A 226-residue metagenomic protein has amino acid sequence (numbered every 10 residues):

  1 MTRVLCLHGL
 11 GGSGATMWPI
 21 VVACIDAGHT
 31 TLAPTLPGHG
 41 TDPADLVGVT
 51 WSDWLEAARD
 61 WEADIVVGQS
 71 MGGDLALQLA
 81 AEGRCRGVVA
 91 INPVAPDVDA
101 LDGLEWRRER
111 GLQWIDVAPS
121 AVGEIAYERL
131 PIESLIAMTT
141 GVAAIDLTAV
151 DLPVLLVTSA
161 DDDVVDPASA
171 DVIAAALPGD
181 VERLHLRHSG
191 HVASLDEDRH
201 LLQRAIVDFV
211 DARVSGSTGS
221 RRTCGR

Functional and structural regions predicted by a protein language model:
L5-G9, T158-S159: The conserved beta1-alpha1 loop
L10-V21: The serine-hydrolase catalytic nucleophile loop
G11, L36-T41, A95, G190: Alpha/beta-hydrolase active-site loop signature
P19, Q78-E82, V172: Active-site signature of alpha/beta-hydrolase-fold catalytic machinery across serine- and Asp/Cys-nucleophile hydrolases
C24-P43: Conserved alpha/beta-hydrolase
H39-W61: Catalytic nucleophile-loop/oxyanion-hole region of alpha/beta-hydrolase and closely related hydrolase-like folds
G68-G72, A76: Gly/Ala-rich beta-loop-alpha elbow adjacent to hydrolase catalytic centers
G87, N92-L155, A160-A168, V172 (+5 more regions): The alpha/beta-hydrolase serine catalytic core
